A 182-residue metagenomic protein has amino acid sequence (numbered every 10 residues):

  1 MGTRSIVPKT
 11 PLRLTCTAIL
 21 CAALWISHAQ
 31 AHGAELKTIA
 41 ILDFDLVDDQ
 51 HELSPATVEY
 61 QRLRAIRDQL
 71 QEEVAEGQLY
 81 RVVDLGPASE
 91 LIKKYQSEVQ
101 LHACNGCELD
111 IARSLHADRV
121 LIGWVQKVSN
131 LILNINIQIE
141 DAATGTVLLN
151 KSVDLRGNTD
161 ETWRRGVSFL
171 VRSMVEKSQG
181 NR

Functional and structural regions predicted by a protein language model:
G2-A18: Bacterial N-terminal signal peptides that target proteins for export
T15-S27: Bacterial N-terminal signal peptides
A18-L20, R119, L131-L133: Residues at beta-strand starts and edge strands
H32-Q50, R67-D68, E73-G77, N105 (+3 more regions): C-terminal/domain-edge helix-coil "capping" segments
D49-E52, I92-K93: A short acidic, helix-capping loop that chelates divalent metal ions and anchors anionic groups
E52-A65: Glycine- and acidic-residue-enriched helix-capping/strand-helix junction motifs
S54-A56, S97, N136-Q138: Short, glycine/charged-enriched secondary-structure capping and boundary segments
G77-V120: Short, solvent-exposed, polar/charged sequence segments at loop or secondary-structure edges
